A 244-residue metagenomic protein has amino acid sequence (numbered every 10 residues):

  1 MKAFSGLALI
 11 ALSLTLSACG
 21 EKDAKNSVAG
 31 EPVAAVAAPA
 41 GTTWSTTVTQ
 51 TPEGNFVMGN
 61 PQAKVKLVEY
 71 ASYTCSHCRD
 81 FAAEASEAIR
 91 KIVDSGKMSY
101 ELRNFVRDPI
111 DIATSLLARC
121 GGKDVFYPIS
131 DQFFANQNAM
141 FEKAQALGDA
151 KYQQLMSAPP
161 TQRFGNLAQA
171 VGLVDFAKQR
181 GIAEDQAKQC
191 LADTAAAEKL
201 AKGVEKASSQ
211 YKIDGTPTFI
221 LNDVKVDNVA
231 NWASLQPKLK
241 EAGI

Functional and structural regions predicted by a protein language model:
K2-I112, I244: Extracytoplasmic thiol/disulfide redox context detector
A3-G6, G20-P39, S72, F164-I244: C-terminal cap of thioredoxin/glutaredoxin-like
S17, Q137-M140, A196-E198: A short hydrophobic/aromatic micro-motif that marks alpha-helical segments and, especially, helix-coil
E31-Q50, I129-F133, E142-A146, F164-V171: Periplasmic c-type cytochrome electron-transfer domains
G59-Q62, H77-F81, F105-P109, A118-G121 (+6 more regions): Extracytoplasmic/periplasmic, Sec-exported soluble proteins
K66-E69, A150-Q154, A183-E184: A short alpha-helix capping/helix-coil boundary motif
D80-G165: Structural alpha/beta surface segment adjacent to cysteine/selenocysteine redox centers across thiol/disulfide enzymes
